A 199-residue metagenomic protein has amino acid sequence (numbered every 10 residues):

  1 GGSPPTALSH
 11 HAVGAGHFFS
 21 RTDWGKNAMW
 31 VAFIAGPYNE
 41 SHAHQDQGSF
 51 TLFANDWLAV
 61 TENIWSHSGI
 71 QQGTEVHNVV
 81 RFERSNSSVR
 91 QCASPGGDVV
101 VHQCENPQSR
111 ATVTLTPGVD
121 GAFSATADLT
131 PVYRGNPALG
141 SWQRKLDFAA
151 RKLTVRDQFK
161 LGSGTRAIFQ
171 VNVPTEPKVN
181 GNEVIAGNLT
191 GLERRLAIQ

Functional and structural regions predicted by a protein language model:
G1-G181: Catalytic and substrate-binding regions of extracellular carbohydrate-active enzymes, especially polysaccharide lyases
K178-Q199: Trp/Gly-enriched beta-strand surface patches
